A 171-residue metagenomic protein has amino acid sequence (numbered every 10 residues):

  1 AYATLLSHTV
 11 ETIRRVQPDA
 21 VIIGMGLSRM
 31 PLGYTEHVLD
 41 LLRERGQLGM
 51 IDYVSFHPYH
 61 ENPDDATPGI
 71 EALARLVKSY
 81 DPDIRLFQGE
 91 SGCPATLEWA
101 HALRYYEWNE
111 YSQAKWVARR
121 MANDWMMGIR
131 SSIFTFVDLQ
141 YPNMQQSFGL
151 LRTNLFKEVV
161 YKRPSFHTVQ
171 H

Functional and structural regions predicted by a protein language model:
Y2-N123, M127-I129: Noncatalytic carbohydrate-binding groove/subsite architecture in carbohydrate-active enzymes
A118-H171: Aromatic- and carboxylate-lined catalytic core of secreted/periplasmic carbohydrate-active enzymes
